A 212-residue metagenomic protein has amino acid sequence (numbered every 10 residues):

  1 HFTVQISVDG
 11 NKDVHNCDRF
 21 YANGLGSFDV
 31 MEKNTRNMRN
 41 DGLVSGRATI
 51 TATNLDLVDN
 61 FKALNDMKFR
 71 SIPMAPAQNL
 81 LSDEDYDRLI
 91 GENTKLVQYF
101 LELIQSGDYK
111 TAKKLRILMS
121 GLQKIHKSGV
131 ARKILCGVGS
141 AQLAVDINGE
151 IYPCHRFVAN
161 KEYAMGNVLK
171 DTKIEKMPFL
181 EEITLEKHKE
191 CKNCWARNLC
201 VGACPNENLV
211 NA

Functional and structural regions predicted by a protein language model:
H1-N79: Radical SAM/AdoMet-radical enzyme domain recognition
S7, S45-R47, P73, L135 (+3 more regions): Structured core elements
V8, H155, L169: Residues at the C-termini of beta-strands that transition into short coil/loop
D13-V14, T53-L55, L80-S82, Y152-P153 (+3 more regions): Flexible loop/turn segments at secondary-structure boundaries
H15, L115, C136, M165-V168: Short clusters of hydrophobic/aromatic residues that line enzyme substrate/ligand-binding pockets
R19, H155, C204: Short, flexible helix/strand-to-coil boundary loops that buttress conserved ligand/catalytic motifs in alpha/beta
S82-N160, L199: A C-terminal junction/extension of Radical SAM enzymes
V158-A212: Flexible mid-to-C-terminal extensions adjoining Fe-S/redox cofactors in radical SAM and related proteins
